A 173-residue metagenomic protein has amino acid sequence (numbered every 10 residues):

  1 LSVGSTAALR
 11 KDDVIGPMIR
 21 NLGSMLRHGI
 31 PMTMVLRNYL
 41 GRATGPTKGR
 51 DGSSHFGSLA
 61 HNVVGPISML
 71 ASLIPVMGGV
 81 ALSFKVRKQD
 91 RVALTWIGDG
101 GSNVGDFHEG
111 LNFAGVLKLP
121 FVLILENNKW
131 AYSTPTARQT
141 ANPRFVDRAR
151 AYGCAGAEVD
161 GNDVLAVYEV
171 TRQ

Functional and structural regions predicted by a protein language model:
L1-L117, P135-A141, V146, R150-G153: Cofactor-binding active-site loop characterized by glycine-rich and histidine/acidic residues
W96, L123-I124: Residue-level marker for buried hydrophobic side chains located in beta-strands that build the well-ordered beta-sheet
L125-Q173: Thiamine diphosphate
